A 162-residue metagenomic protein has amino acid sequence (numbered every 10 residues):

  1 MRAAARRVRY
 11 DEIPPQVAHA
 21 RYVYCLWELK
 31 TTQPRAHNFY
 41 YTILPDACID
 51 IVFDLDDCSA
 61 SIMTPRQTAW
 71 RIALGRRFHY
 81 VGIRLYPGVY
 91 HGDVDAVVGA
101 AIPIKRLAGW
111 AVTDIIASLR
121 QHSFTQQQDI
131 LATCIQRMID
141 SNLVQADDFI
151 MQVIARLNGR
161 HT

Functional and structural regions predicted by a protein language model:
M1-R160: Alpha-helical bundle regulatory/interaction domains
